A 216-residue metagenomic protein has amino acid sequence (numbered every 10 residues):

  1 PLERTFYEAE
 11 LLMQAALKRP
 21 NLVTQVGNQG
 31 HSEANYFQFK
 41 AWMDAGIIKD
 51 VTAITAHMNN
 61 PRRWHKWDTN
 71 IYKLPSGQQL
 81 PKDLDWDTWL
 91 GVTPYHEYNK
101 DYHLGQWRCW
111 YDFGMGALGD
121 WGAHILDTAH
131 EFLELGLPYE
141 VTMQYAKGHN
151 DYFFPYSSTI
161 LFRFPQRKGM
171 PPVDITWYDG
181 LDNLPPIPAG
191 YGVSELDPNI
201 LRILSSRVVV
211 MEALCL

Functional and structural regions predicted by a protein language model:
P1-H31, G46: Beta-strand-loop-alpha-helix segment that lines the small-molecule cofactor/substrate pocket of alpha/beta enzymes
E3-F6, E10, E33, G119 (+2 more regions): Conserved structured core elements
Y7-A15, S32-M43, R62-W67: Pocket-flanking alpha-helical
Q25-N28, D44, D112-G114, D120: Short glycine/serine/threonine-biased micro-segments
F37-Q38, D50, T55-L216: Contiguous beta-strand/loop segments that form the cofactor/metal-binding neighborhood of enzyme cores
W42-A45, L80: A general structural signal for stabilizing positions within well-ordered secondary structure
